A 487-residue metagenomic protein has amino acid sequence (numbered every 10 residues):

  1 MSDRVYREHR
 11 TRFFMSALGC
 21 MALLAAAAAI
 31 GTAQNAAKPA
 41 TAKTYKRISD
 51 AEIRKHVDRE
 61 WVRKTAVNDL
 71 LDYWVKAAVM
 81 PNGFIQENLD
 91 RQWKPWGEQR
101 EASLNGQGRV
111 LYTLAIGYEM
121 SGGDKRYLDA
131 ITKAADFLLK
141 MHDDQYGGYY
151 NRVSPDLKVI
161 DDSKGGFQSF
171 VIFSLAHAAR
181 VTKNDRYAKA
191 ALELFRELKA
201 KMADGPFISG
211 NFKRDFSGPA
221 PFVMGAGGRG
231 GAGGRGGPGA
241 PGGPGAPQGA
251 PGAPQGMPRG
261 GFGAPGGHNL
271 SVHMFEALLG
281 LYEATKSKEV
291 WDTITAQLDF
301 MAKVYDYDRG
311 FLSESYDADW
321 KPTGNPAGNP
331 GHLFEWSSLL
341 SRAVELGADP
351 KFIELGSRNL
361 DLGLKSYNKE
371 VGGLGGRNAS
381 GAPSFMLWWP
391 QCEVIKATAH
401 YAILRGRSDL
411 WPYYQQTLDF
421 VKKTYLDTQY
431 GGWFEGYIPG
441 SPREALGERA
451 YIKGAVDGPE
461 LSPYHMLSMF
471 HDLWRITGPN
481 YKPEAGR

Functional and structural regions predicted by a protein language model:
M1-R12: N-terminal secretory signal peptides that target proteins for export/translocation
R4, C20, N35-A37: Long, low-complexity, intrinsically disordered N-terminal extensions of eukaryotic proteins, enriched
S16-A28: Bacterial N-terminal signal peptides
Q34-R487: Glycan-recognition and catalytic cores of secretory/periplasmic carbohydrate-active enzymes
